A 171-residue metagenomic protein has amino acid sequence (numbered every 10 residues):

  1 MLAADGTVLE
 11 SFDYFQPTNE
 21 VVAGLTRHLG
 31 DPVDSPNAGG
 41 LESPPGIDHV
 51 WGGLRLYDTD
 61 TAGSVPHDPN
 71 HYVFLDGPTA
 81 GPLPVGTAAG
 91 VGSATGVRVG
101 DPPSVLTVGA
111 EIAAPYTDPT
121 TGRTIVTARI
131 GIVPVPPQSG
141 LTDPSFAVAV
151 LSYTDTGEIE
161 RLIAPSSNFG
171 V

Functional and structural regions predicted by a protein language model:
M1-R129, L141-V171: Short helix/turn-capping signatures at newly exposed starts of structured segments
R129-V135: Aromatic sugar-binding interfaces of carbohydrate-active proteins
Q138: Aromatic/basic-lined ligand-recognition segments that form π-stacking hydrophobic pockets flanked by Lys/Arg to engage
